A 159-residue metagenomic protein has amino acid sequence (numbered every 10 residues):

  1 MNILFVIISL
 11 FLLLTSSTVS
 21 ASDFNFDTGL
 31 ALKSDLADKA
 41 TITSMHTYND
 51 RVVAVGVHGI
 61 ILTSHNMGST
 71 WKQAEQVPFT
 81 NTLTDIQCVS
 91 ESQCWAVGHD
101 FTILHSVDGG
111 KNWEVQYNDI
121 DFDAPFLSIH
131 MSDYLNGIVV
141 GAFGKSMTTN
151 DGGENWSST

Functional and structural regions predicted by a protein language model:
N2-L13: Sec-dependent signal peptide recognition, specifically the positively charged N-region followed immediately by
S20-T159: Residue-level hotspots at or immediately adjacent to binding/recognition sites across diverse folds
